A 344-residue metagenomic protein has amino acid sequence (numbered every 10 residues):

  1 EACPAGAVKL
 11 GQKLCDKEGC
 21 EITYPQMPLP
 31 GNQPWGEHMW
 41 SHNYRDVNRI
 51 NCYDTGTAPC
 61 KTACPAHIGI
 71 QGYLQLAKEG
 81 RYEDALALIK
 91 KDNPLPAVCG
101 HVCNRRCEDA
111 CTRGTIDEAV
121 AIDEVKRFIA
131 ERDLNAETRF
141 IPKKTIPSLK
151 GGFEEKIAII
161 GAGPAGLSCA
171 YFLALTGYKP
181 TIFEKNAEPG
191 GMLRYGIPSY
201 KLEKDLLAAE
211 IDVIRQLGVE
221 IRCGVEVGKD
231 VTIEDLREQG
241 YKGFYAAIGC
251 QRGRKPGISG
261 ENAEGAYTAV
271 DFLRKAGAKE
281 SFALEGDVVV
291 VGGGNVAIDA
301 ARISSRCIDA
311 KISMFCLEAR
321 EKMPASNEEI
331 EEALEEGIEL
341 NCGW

Functional and structural regions predicted by a protein language model:
E1-F153, K204, F244-N262, I338: Ferredoxin-type iron-sulfur electron-transfer modules and their immediate structural context
A77, D84, G151-I160, A208-I258: Feature captures the FAD/FMN-dependent oxidoreductase FAD-binding
K144-Y195, K201, G240-G249: Compact, aliphatic and Gly/Pro-tolerant "microcore" segments centered on a short helix or tight beta-hairpin and their
I159-F183, C223-R237, R252-R254, D271-N327: Rossmann-like dinucleotide/flavin-binding elements
I182, N186-L217, I221, A276 (+1 more regions): Rossmann-like dinucleotide-binding cores of NAD(P)H-dependent redox enzymes
K242, E264, G286: Conserved acidic residues
A246, T268, V290: Redox-cofactor binding/interface segments in oxidoreductases and associated redox assembly factors
I258-F272: A short, gly/pro- and small-residue-rich
